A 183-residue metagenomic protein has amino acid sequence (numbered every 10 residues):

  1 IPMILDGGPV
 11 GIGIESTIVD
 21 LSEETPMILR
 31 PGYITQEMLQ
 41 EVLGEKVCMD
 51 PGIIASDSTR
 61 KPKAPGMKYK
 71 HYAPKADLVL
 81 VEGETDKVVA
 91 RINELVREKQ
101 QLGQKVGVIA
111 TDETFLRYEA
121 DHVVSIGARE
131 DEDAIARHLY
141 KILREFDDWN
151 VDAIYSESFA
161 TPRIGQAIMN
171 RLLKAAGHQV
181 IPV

Functional and structural regions predicted by a protein language model:
I1-V183: Active-site-adjacent structural elements in enzyme catalytic cores
